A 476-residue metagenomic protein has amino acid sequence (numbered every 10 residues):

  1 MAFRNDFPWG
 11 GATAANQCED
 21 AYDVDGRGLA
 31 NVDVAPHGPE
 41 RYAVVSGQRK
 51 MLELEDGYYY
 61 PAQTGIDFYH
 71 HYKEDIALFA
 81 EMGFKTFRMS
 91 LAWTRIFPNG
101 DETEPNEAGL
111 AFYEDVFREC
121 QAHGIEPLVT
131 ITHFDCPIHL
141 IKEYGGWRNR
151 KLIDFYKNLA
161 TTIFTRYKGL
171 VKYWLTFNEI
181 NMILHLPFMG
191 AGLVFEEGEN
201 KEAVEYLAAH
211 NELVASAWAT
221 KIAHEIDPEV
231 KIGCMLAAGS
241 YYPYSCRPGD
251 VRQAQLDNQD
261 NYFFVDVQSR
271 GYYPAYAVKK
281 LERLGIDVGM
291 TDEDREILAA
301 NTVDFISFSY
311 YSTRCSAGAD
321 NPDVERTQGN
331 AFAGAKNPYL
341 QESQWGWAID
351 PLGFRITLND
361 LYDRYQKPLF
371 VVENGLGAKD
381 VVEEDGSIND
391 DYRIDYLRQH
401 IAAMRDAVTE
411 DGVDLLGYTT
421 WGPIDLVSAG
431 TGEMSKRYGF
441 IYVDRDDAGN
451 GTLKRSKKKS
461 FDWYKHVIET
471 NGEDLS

Functional and structural regions predicted by a protein language model:
M1-D56, N99-D101, L110-S476: Active-site region of glycoside hydrolase catalytic domains
G57-H71, R148-R150: Active-site mouth loops of central-metabolism enzymes
A62, Y69, G100-T103, Q344: Short, flexible active-site loop motifs that bind/organize anionic cofactors or intermediates
T64-A77, P98, G109: Internal amphipathic alpha-helical repeat/solenoid segments
H71-A92, A300-I306: Catalytic domains of carbohydrate-active enzymes, especially glycoside hydrolases
K85, T94-I96, F134-C136: A short acidic, glycine/proline-enriched capping/turn motif at secondary-structure boundaries, especially helix N-cap
L91-P105: Glycine-rich, proline-tolerant flexible connector loops at the mouths of alpha/beta enzymes
